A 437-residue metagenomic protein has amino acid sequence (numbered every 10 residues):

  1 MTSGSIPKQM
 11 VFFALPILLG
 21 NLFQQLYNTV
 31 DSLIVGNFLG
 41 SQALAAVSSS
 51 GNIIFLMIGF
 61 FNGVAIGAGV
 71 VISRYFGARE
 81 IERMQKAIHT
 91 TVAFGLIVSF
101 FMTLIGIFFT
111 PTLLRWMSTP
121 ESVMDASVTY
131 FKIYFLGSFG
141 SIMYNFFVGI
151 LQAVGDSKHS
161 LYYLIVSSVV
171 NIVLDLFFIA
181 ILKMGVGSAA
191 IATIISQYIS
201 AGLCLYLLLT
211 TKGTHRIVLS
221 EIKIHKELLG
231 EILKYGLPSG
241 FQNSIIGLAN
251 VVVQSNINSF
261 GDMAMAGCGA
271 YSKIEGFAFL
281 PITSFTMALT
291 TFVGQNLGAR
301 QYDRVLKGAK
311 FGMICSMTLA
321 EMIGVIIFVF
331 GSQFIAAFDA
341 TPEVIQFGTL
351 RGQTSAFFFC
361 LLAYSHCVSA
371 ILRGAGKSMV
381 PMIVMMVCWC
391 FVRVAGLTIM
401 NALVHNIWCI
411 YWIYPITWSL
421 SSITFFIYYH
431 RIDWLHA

Functional and structural regions predicted by a protein language model:
M1-A14, I72-F139, I181-L237, V293-F358 (+1 more regions): Short alpha-helical transmembrane segments in multi-pass integral membrane proteins
S3, P7-L26, V30, I53-F60 (+7 more regions): Residue-level signal for short hydrophobic patches within transmembrane helices of multi-pass membrane transporters
F12-D31, I133, Y144, S167 (+4 more regions): Transmembrane helical elements of multi-pass membrane transporters/channels
I17, N21, L33, N37 (+16 more regions): Transmembrane alpha-helix boundary and packing residues in multipass membrane permease domains and related
L26-A45, L114-E121, F177-M184, S244-Y271 (+4 more regions): Helix-terminus/linker motif at the lipid-water interface of multi-pass membrane proteins
S41-N52, S127, F131, A190 (+3 more regions): Small-residue hotspots at the loop-to-helix junctions and early N-terminal turns of transmembrane alpha-helices
L44-L104, S141-S160, Q254, G267-G331 (+1 more regions): Small-residue-rich hydrophobic transmembrane alpha-helices
A65, I133-Q152, S160-S168, A189-G202 (+4 more regions): Short runs within selected transmembrane alpha-helices of multi-pass transporters and secretion channels
